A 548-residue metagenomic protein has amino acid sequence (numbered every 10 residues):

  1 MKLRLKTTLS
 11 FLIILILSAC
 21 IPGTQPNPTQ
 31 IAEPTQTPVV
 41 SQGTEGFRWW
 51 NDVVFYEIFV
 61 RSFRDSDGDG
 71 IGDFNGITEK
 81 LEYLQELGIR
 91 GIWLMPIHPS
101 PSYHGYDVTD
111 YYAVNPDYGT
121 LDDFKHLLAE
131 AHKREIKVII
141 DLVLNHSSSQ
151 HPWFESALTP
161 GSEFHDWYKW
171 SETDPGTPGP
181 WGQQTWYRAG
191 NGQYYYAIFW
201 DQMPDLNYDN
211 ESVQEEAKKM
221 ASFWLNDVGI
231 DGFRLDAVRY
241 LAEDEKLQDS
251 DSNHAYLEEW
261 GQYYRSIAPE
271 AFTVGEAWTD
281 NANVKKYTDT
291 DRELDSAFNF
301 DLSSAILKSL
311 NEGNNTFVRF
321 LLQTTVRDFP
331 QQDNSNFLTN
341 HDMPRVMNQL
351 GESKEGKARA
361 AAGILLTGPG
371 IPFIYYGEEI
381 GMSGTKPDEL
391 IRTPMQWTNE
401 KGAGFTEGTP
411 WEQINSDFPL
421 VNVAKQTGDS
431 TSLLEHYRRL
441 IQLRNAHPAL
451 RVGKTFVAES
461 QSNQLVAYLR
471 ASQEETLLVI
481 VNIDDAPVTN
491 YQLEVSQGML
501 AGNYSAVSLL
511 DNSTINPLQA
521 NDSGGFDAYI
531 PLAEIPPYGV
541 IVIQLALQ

Functional and structural regions predicted by a protein language model:
M1-E45, Q548: Intrinsically disordered, low-complexity Ser/Thr/Pro-rich tracts
C20-G23, S41-E215, S222, V238-D280 (+1 more regions): Acidic/aromatic-lined carbohydrate-recognition and catalytic surfaces of CAZymes acting on diverse glycans
G46, W50, G261-I267, F272 (+8 more regions): Loop/helix patches that line or flank the sugar-binding groove of alpha-linked glycan CAZymes
R90, I230-D231, P372: Short acidic/polar active-site loop segments enriched in Thr and Asp
H146, M220-E245, N334-N340: Active-site groove signature of glycoside hydrolases
F154-F199, A305-R327, R392-S416: Core domains of carbohydrate- and sulfate-ester-processing enzymes
V507-A528: Solvent-exposed beta-strand/loop surfaces of large extracellular or lumenal domains
N521-Q548: C-terminal beta-strand-rich structural cap/linker in extracellular carbohydrate-active enzymes
